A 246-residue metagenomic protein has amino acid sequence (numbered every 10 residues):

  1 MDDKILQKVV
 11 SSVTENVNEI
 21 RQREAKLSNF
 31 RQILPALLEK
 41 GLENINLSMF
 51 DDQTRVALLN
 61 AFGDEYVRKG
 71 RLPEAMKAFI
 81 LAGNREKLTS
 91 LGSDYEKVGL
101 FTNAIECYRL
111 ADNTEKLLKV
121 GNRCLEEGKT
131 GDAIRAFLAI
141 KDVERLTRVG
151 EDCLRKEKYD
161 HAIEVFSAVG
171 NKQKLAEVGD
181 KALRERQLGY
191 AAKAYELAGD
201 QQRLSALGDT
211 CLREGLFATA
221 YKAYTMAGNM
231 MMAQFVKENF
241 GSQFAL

Functional and structural regions predicted by a protein language model:
M1-L246: Long, low-complexity, acidic Ser/Pro- and Gly-enriched intrinsically disordered regions in large eukaryotic
